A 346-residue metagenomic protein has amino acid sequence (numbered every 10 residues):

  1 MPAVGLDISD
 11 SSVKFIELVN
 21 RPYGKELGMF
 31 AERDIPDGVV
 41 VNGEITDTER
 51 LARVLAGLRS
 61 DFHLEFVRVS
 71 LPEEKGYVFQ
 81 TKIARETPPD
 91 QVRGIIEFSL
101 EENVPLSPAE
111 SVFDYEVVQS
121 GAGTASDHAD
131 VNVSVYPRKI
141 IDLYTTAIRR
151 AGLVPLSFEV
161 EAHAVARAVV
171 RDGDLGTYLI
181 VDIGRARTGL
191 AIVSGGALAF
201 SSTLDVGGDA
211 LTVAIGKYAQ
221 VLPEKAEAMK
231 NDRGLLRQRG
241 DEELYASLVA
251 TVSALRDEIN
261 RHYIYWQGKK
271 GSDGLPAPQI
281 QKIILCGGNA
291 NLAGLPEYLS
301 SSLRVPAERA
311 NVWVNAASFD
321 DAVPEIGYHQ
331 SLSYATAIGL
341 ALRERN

Functional and structural regions predicted by a protein language model:
M1-P36, E65-P72, V169-F200, G207-A210 (+1 more regions): Gly/Thr-rich phosphate-binding beta-strand-loop-beta motif of the actin/hexokinase/Hsp70
G24-I35, V40, D47-E73, E86 (+1 more regions): Phosphate- and other anionic-substrate recognition elements at nucleic-acid/protein interfaces
D37-N42, Y77-E86, V118-G121, D127-V131 (+4 more regions): Short hinge/gating elements
T48, A52, D241-N346: Helical "lid/coupling" subdomains associated with nucleotide-phosphate turnover
H63-E74, I148, L153-S157, G271-G288: Short glycine-rich phosphate-binding loop at a beta-alpha junction
L71-D172, V312-N315, S333-T336: Active-site neighborhood for divalent-cation/phosphate handling
K139-A164, A197-R239: Glycine-rich phosphate-binding loop plus the immediately following alpha-helix
